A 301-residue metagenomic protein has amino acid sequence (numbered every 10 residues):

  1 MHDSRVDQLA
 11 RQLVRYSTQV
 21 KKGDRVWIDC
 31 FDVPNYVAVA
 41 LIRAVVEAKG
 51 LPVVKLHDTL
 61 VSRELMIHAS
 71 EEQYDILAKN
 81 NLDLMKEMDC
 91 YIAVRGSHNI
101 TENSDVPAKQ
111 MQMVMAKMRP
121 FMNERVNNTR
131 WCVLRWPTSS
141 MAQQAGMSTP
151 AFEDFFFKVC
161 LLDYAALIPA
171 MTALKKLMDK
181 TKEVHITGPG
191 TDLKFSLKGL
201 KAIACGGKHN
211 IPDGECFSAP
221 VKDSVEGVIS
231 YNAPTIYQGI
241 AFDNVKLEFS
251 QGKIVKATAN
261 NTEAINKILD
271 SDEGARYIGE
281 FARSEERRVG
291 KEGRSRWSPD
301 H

Functional and structural regions predicted by a protein language model:
M1-G227: Active-site bordering "gate/hinge" segments that shape substrate access to catalytic or cofactor-binding pockets
V33-P34, S97-N99, T138, L200 (+4 more regions): Short, glycine-/Ser/Thr-/acidic-enriched flexible segments
Y36, I240, W297: Residues that form or flank phosphate/diphosphate-binding pockets in enzymes that use nucleotide phosphates
L197-I203, N261-T262, D300-H301: A short, sequence-level motif marking secondary-structure junctions
E215-A257: Oxyanion-binding "anion nests"
K256-R288: Dual-mode signal for accessory low-complexity, basic/Gly-rich regions
E286, G290-H301: Positively charged, low-complexity/disordered segments
